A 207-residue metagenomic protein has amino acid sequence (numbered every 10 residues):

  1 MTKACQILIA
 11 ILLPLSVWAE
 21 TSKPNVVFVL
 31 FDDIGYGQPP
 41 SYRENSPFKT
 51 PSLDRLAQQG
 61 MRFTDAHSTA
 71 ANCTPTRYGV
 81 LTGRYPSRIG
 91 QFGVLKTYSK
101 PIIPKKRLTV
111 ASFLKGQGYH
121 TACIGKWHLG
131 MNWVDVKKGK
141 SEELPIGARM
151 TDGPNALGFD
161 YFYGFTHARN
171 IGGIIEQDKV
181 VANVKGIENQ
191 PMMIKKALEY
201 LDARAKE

Functional and structural regions predicted by a protein language model:
T2-A10: Sec-dependent signal peptide recognition, specifically the positively charged N-region followed immediately by
T2-K3, W18-E207: Formylglycine-dependent sulfatase
A10-A19: Hydrophobic h-region of N-terminal signal peptides that target proteins for export in Gram-negative bacteria
